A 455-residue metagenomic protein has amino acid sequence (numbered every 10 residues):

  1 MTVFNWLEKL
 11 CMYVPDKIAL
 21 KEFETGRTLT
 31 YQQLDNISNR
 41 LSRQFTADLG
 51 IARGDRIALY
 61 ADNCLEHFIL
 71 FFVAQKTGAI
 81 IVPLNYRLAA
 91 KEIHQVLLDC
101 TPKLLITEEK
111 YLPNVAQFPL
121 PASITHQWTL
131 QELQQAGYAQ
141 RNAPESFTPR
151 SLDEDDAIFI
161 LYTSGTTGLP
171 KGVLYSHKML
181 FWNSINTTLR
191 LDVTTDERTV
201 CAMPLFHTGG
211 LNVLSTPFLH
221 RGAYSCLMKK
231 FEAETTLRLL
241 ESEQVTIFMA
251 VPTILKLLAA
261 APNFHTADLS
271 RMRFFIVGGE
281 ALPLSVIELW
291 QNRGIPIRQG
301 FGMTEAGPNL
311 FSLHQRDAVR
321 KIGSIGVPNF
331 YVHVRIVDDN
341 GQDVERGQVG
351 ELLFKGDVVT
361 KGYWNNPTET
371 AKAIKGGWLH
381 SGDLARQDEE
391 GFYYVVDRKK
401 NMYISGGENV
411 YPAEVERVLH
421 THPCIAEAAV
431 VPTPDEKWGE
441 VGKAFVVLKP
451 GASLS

Functional and structural regions predicted by a protein language model:
P15-D16, A143-Y162, L169, D192-R198: Conserved pre-ATP/AMP-binding loop-to-beta segment of ANL
R27, Q44-L88, N409: Conserved AMP-binding/adenylate-forming
T28-Q32, I158-W182: Conserved AMP-binding A3 loop
H67, L88, L105, F248 (+4 more regions): AMP-binding/adenylate-forming catalytic core of the ANL superfamily
K110-D155: ANL superfamily adenylate-forming
F181-R198, F206-I247, L257, A261: Conserved AMP-binding/adenylation subdomain of ANL enzymes
V245-A250, A259-R320, H333: Gly/Ser/Thr-rich phosphate-binding loop
H333-L353, K372, D388-E390, A452-S455: Conserved beta-loop-beta connector loops within the AMP-binding
